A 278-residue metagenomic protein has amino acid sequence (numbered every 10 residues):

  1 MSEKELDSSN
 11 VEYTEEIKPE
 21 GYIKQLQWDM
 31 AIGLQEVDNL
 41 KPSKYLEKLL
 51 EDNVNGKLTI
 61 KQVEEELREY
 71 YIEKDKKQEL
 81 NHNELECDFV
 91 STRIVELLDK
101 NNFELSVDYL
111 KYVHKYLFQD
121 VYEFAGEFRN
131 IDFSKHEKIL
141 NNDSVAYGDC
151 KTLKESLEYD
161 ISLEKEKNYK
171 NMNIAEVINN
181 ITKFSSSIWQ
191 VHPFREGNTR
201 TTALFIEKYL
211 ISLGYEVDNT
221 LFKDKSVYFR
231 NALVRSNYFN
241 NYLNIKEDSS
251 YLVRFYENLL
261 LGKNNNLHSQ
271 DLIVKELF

Functional and structural regions predicted by a protein language model:
M1-F278: FIC/Doc superfamily catalytic core
